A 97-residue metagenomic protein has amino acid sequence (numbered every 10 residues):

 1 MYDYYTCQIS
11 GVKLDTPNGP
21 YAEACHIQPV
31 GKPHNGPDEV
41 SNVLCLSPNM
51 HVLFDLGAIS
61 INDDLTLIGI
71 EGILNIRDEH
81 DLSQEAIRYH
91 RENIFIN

Functional and structural regions predicted by a protein language model:
M1-Y2, V12-N97: A detector for short metal-coordination/catalytic motifs
I9: Acidic/histidine-rich
